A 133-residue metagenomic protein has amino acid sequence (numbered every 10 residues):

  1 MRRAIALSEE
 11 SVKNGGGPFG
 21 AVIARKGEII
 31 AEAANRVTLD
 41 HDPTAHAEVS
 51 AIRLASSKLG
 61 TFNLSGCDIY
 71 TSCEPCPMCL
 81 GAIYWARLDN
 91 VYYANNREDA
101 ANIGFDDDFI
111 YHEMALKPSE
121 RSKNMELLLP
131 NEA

Functional and structural regions predicted by a protein language model:
M1-V12, P75-M78, A82-A133: Zinc-dependent deaminase
A4, S8-S11, A21, A31 (+2 more regions): Small-residue (primarily alanine) positions within well-ordered alpha-helices, especially packing/interaction faces
G15-F19, S65: Short, basic and Ser/Thr-rich N-terminal targeting/leader segments
G17-P18, T38-H46, E74, E120 (+1 more regions): Residues at secondary-structure transition points
F19-G27: Short beta-strand scaffold segments in enzyme catalytic cores
I30-V37: Short beta->alpha transition motifs characteristic of CBS
V37, T71, N95: Residues that line or immediately flank small-molecule/substrate-binding pockets and catalytic motifs
H41-A45, V49-A86, N90: Helix-adjacent hinge/juxtasegments
